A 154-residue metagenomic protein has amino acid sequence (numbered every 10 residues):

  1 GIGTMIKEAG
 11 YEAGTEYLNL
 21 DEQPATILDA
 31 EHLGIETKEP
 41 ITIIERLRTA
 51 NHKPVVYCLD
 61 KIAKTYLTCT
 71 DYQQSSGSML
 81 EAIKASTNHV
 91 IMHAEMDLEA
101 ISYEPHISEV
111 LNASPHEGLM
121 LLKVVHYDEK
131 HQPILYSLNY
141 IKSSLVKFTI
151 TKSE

Functional and structural regions predicted by a protein language model:
G1-E154: All-alpha effector-binding/dimerization core of bacterial HTH-type transcriptional repressors
